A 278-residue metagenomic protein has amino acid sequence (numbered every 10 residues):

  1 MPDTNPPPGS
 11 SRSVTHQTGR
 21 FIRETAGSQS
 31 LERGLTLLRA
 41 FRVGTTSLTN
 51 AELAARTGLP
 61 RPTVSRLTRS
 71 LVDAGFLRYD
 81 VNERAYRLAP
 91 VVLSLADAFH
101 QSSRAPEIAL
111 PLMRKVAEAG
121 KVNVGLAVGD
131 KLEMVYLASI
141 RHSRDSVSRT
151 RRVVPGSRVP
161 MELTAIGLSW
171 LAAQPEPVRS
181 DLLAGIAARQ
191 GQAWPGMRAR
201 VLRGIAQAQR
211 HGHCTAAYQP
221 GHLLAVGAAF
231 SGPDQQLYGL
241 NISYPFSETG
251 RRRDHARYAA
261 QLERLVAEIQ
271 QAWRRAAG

Functional and structural regions predicted by a protein language model:
P2-N5, S11-V14, S146-Q219: Short, solvent-exposed recognition segments
P2-S102, A267-R275: N-terminal helix-turn-helix
S28-L31, A85, A89, S102 (+5 more regions): Short, structured helix-loop boundary elements
A40, I108-A119, N123-G125, Q207 (+3 more regions): Amphipathic alpha-helical regulatory segments at dimerization interfaces that relay allosteric signals between sensory
R84-G185: Amphipathic alpha-helical effector-binding/dimerization core of metabolite-sensing transcriptional regulators
R158-T164, A256-R275: Short, solvent-exposed cationic patches
A193-E268: Extended hydrophobic
